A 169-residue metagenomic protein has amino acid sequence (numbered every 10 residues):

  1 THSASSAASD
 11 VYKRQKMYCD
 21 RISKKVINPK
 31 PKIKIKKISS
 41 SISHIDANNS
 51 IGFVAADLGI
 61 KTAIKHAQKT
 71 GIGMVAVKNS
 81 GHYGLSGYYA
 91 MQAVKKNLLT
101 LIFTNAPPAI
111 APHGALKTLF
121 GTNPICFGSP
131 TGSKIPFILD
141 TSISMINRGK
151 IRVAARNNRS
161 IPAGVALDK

Functional and structural regions predicted by a protein language model:
T1-A8, Y12: Single conserved hydrophobic/aromatic residue that forms the stacking wall/gate of nucleotide- or nucleobase-binding
S6, H44-D46, D140: Acidic side chains
A7, M17, R21, T62 (+4 more regions): Alpha-helical scaffold segments in soluble metabolic enzymes
D10-I64: Active-site cofactor/substrate anionic-group-binding motifs, chiefly glycine- and Lys/Arg-rich phosphate-binding loops
Q15, C19, K24, K30-K32 (+7 more regions): Generic secondary-structure boundary/loop-capping signal
I42-G132: A generic, well-ordered mixed alpha/beta core segment in the N-terminal half of proteins
A109-K169: Phosphate/diphosphate-binding glycine-rich loops and adjacent basic-rich segments that engage nucleotide
